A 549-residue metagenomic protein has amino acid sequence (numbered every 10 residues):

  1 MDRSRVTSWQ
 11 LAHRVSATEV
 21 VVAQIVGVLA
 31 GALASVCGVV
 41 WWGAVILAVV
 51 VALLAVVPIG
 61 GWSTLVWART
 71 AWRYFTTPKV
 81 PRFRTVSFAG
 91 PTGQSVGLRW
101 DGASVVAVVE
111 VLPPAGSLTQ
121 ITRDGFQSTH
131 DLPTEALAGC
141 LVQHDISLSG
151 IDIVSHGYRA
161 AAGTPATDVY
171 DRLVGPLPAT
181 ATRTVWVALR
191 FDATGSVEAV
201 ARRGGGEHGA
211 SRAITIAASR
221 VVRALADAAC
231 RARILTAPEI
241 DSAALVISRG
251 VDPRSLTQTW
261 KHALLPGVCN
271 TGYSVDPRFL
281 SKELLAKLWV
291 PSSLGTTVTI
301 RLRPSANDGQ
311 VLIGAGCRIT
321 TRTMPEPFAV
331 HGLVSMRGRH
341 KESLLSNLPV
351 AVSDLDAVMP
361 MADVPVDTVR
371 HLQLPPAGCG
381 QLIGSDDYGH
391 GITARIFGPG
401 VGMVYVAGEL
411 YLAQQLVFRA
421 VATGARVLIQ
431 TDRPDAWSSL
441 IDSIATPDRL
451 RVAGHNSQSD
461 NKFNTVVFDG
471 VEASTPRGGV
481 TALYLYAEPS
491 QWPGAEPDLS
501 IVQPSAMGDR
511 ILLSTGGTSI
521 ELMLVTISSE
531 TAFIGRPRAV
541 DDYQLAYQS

Functional and structural regions predicted by a protein language model:
M1-V86, G90, H390-I392, A482-P489 (+2 more regions): N-terminal alpha-helical membrane-insertion module
L54-A138, V142: N-terminal topogenic membrane-targeting module
L148-I151: Membrane-embedded segments
H156-A161, E239-S242: Short, internal active-site loops enriched in acidic
R159-G175: Charged, often glycine-rich, active-site loop that binds/positions anionic groups
D171-D442, H455-Q458, G470-V471, T481 (+2 more regions): Membrane-proximal, solvent-exposed terminal domains/tails of membrane-associated proteins
I441-L450: Conserved NTP-binding/hydrolysis module of P-loop NTPases
R449-P476: Conserved P-loop NTPase "ATPase switch" module shared by AAA+ and STAND
